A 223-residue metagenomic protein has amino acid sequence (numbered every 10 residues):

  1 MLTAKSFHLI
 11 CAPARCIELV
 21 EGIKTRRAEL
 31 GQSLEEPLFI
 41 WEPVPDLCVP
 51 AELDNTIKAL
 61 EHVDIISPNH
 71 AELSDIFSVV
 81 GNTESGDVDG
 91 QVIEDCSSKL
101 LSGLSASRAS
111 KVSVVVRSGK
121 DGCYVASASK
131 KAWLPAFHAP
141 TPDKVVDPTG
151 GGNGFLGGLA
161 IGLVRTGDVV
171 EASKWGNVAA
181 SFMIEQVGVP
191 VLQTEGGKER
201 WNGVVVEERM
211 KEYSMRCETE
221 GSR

Functional and structural regions predicted by a protein language model:
M1-C16: Conserved phosphate-binding/catalytic loop of the ribokinase/pfkB sugar-kinase fold
K5, E21-T25: A broadly conserved amphipathic alpha-helix scaffold signal in soluble, globular proteins
L9-I10, P45, P148: Glycine- and other small-residue-rich loops at beta-strand/loop junctions that grip anionic moieties
P13, H70-A71, N153: Alpha-helix N-cap/helix-start capping motif
A14-L19, L47-A51: Short, charged/polar "capping" segments at the starts of alpha-helices and the immediately preceding loops
K24-L38, P43-W133: Conserved phosphate/ATP/ADP-binding segment of small-molecule kinases
S110, A139-R223: Conserved post-catalytic alpha-helical subdomain immediately downstream of the catalytic base and nucleotide-binding
K130-P142: Glycine/charged-rich beta-loop-alpha catalytic/anionic-binding loops adjacent to active sites
